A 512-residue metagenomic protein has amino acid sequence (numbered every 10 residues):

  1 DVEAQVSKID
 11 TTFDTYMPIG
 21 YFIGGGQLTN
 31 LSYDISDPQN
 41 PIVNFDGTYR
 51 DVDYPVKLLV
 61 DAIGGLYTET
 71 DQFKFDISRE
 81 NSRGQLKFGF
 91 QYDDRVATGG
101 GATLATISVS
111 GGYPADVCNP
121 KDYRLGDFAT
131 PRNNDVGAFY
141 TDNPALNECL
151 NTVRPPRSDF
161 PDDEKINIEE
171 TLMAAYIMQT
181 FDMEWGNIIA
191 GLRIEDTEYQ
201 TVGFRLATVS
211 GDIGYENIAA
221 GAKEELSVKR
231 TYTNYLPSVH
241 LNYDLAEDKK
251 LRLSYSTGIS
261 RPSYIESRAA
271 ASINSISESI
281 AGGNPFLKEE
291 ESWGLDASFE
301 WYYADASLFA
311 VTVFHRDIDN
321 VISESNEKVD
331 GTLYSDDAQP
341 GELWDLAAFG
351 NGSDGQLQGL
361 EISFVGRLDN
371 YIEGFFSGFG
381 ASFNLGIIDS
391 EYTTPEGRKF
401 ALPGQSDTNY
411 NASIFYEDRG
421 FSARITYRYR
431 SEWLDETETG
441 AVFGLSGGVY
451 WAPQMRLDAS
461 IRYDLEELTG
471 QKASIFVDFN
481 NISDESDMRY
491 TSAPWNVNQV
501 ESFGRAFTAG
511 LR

Functional and structural regions predicted by a protein language model:
D1, E80-L86, E184-W185, A246-D248 (+4 more regions): Short loop/turn motifs that connect adjacent beta-strands in outer-membrane beta-barrel proteins
D1-D94, D305-A310: Outer-membrane beta-barrel domain signature, strongest for Gram-negative TonB-dependent receptors and also present
V6-T12, A62-G65, E69, N81 (+13 more regions): Transmembrane beta-strands of outer-membrane beta-barrel pores
D10, L58-V60, D76, E80-D248 (+1 more regions): Signature of Gram-negative outer-membrane beta-barrel scaffolds
P18-V60, S108-D127, A138-D159, Q200-K229 (+6 more regions): Solvent-exposed loop segments that connect transmembrane elements
L59-A62, L66, K74-S78, Q85-L86 (+5 more regions): Conserved C-terminal beta-signal and adjacent last beta-strands/turns of outer-membrane beta-barrel proteins
F160-M173, R230, I259-I318, D337-E361 (+4 more regions): Outer-membrane beta-barrel signature, preferentially recognizing the C-terminal barrel domain of Gram-negative
F314-D317, I322, E327-V329, Y334-T437: Gram-negative outer-membrane beta-barrel transporters
